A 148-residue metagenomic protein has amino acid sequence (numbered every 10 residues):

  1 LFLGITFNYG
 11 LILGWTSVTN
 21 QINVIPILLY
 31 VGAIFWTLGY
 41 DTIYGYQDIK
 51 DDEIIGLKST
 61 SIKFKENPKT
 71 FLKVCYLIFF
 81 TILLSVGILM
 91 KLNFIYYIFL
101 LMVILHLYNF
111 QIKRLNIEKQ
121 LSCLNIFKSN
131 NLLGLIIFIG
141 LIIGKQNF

Functional and structural regions predicted by a protein language model:
L1-F148: Multi-pass alpha-helical membrane architecture of UbiA-family and related isoprenoid/lipid prenyltransferases
